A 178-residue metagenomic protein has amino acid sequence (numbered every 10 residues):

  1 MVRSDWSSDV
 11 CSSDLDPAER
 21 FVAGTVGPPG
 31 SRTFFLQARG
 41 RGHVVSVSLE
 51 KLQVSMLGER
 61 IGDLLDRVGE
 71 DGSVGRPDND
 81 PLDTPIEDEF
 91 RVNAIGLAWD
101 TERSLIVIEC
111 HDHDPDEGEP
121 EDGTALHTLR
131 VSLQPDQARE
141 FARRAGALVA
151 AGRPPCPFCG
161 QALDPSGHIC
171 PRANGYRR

Functional and structural regions predicted by a protein language model:
M1-C11: Single conserved hydrophobic/aromatic residue that forms the stacking wall/gate of nucleotide- or nucleobase-binding
S13-V22, G27-S31, V74-R91: Short, flexible domain-boundary/linker segments around small modular repeats
A18-S55: Long, hydrophobic N-terminal alpha-helical segment
A23, F34-A38, G96-W99, L105-D112 (+1 more regions): Canonical SH2 domain fold
R32-Q37, L57, I61, I106-I108 (+3 more regions): Short, structured motif recognition centered on aromatic/hydrophobic residues
V44-W99: Short, well-structured hydrophobic secondary-structure segments
V47-L49, D114-I169: Mixed-charge, glycine-accented linear interaction segment located at domain edges/termini
C170-R178: Short cysteine/histidine-rich metal-coordination sites, predominantly Zn2+-binding motifs
